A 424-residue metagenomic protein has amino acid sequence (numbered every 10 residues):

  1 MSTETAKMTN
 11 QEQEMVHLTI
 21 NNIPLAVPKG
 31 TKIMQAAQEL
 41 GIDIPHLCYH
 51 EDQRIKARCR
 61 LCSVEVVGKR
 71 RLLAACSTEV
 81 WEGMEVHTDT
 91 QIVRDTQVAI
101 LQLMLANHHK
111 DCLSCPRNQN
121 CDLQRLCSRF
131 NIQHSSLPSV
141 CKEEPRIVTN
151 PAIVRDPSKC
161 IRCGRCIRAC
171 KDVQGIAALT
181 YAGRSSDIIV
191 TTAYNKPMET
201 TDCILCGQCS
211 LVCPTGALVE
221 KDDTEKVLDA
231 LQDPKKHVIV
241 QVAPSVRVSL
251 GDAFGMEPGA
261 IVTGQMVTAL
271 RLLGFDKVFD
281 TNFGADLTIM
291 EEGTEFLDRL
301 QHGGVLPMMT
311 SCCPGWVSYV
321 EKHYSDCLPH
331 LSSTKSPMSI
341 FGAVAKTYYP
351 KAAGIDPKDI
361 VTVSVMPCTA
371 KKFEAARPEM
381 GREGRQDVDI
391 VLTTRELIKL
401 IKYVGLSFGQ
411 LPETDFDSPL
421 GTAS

Functional and structural regions predicted by a protein language model:
M1-E12: Intrinsic disorder at enzyme termini
S2, V16-H17, P24-V93, E220-S424: Iron-sulfur-associated redox domains of electron-transfer enzymes in respiratory and anaerobic energy metabolism
S2-E4, R60-L205, L211, L218-H237: Fe-S ferredoxin-like electron-transfer domains and their immediately adjacent linker/connector regions across
Q11-V16, P145-I147, D187-I189, P244-V248: A short alpha-helix capping/helix-coil boundary motif
N21, K29, A182-R184, T215 (+1 more regions): Short glycine-rich loop/turn motifs that provide flexible caps or phosphate-binding loops at active sites
N22-P24, L113, R146, E199 (+2 more regions): A generic secondary-structure micro-motif detector that highlights 1-2 residue hydrophobic/ambivalent hotspots embedded
Q174, C213, Y349-A353: Structural motif corresponding to the C-terminal cap of alpha-helices
